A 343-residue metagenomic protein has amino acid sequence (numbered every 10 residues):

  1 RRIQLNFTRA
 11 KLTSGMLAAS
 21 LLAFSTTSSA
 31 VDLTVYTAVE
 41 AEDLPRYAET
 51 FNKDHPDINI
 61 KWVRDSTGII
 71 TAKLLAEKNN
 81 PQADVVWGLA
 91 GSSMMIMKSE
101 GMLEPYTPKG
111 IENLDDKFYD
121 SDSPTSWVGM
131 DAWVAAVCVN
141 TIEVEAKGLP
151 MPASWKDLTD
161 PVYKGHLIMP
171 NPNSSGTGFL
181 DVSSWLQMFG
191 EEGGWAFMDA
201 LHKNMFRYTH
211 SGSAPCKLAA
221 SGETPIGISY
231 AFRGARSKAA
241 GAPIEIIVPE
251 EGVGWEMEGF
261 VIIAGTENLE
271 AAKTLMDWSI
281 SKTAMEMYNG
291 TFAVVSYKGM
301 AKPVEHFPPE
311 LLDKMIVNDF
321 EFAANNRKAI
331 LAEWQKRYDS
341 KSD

Functional and structural regions predicted by a protein language model:
S25-S28: N-terminal signal peptide c-region/cleavage motif recognized by signal peptidases
T37-K61, L75, V137: Short, polar/charged alpha-helical segment
A38-P45, G68, Q82-E223: Extracytoplasmic ligand-binding site segments that recognize negatively charged/polar headgroups
S92-I96, A220, T224-P243: A ligand-binding cleft/hinge motif common to bilobed small-molecule-binding domains
N113, F197-H202, Y208-T209, A240-A264 (+1 more regions): Periplasmic-binding protein-like
C138-E143, S183-L186, E256-N268, M287-Y288: A bilobed periplasmic-binding-protein/Venus flytrap-type ligand-binding module shared by bacterial periplasmic
V162-P170, S279-A301: Periplasmic-binding protein-like
V304-D343: Extracellular/periplasmic bilobal clamshell ligand-binding domains
